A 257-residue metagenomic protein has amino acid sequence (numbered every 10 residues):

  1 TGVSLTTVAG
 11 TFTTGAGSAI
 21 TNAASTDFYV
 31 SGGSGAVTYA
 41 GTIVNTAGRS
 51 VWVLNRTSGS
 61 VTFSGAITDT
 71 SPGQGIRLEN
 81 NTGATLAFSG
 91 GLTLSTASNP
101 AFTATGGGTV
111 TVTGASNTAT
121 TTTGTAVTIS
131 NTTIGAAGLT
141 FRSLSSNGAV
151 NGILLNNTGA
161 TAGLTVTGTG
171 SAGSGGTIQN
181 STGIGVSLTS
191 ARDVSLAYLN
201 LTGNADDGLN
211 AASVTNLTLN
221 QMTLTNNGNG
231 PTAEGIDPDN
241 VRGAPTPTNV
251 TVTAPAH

Functional and structural regions predicted by a protein language model:
T1, G10-T26, S34-G48, R56-G73 (+7 more regions): Beta-strand-rich solenoid/repeat architectures in extracellular/passenger domains of polysaccharide-targeting enzymes
S4: Extracellular glycan-recognition regions
